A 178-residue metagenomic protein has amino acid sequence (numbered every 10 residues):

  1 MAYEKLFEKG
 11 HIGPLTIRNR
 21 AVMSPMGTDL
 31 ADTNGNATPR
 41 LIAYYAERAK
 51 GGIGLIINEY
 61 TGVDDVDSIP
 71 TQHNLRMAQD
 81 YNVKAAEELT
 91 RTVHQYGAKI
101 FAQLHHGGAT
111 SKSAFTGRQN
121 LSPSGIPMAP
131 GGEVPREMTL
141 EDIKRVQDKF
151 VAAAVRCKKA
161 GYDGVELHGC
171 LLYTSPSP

Functional and structural regions predicted by a protein language model:
A2-H105, V146: N-terminal capping/small domains of soluble enzymes
G27, H106-A109, G169-L171: Glycine-rich beta-alpha junction loops
D32-A37, Q72-A78, F115-L121, G131-M138 (+1 more regions): Short, exposed beta-strand "edge-strand" segments with a Pro/Gly-rich flavor and a Y/T-containing core
R91-H94, K99, H105-Y162: Non-globular sequence segments
E166: Small cofactor-carrier domains centered on a conserved lysine used for covalent cofactor attachment
Y173-P178: Conserved small/polar residues in nucleotide/adenosyl-binding loops
